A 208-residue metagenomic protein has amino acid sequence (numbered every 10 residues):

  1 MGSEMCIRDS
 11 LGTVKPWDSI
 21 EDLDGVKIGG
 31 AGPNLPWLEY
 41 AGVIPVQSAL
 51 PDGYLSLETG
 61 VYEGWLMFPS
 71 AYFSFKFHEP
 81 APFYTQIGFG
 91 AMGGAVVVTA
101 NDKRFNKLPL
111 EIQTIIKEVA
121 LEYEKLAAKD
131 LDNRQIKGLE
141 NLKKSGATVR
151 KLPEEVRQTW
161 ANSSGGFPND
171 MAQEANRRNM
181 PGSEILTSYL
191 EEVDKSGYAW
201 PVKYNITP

Functional and structural regions predicted by a protein language model:
M1-E4, R8-P208: N-terminal secretory/targeting leader peptides
